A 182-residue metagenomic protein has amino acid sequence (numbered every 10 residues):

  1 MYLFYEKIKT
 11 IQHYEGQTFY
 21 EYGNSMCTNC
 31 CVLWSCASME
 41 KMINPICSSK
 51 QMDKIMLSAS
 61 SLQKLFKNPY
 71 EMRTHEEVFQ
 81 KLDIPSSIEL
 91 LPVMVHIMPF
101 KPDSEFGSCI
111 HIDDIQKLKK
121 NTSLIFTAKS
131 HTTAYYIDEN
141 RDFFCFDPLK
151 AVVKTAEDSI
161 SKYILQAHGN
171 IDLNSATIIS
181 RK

Functional and structural regions predicted by a protein language model:
M1-P69: Active-site nucleophile-adjacent alpha helix/oxyanion-hole segment immediately C-terminal to the catalytic cysteine
S25, H131-T133, F143: Residue-level detector of short, conserved catalytic/binding motifs and their immediate flanks
V32, T133-I137: Short beta-strand scaffold segments in enzyme catalytic cores
W34, E105-G107, K150-V152: Short acidic, S/G/P-rich loop/turn micro-motifs used as interaction or catalytic elements
I46-M52, I125-S130, I171-I178: Short glycine-rich, low-complexity/disordered patches
K50-K129: Conserved active-site-adjacent core of cysteine acyl-enzyme catalytic domains
A128, I137-T155: Catalytic Cys-His active-site segments of thiol-dependent hydrolases/isopeptidases
A151, T155-K182: Noncatalytic regulatory segments and standalone regulatory/sensor domains
